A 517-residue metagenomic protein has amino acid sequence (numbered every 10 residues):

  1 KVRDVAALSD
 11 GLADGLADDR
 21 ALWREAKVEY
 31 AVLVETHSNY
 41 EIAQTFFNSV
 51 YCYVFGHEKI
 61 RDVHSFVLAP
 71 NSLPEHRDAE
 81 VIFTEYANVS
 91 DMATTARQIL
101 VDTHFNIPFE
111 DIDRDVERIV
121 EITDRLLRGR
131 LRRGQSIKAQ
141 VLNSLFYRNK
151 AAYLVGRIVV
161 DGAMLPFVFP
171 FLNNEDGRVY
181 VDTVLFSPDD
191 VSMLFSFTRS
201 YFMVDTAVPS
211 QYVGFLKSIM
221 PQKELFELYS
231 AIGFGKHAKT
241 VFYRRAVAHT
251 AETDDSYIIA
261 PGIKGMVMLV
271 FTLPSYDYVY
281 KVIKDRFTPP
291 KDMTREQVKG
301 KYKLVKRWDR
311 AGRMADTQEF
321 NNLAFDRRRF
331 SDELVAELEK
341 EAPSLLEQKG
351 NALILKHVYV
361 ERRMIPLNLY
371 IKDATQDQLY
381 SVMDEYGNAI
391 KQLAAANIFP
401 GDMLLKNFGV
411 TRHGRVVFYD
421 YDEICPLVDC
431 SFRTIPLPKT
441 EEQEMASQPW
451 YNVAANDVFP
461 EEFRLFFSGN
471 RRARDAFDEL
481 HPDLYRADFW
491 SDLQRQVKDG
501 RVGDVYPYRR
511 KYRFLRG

Functional and structural regions predicted by a protein language model:
K1-D190: Noncatalytic N-terminal accessory/assembly modules of large enzymes
R3-T45, S49-Y51, F55-G56, H64 (+1 more regions): Helical subdomain adjoining the active site within ATP-dependent kinase catalytic cores
D91, V208, P366-Y370, P426 (+1 more regions): Short, solvent-exposed coil/turn linker segments
L126-A374, Q378-S381, E385, A395 (+1 more regions): Conserved ATP-binding subdomain of kinase catalytic cores across diverse folds
Y280, P289, F399-V453: Catalytic activation segment of kinase domains across protein kinase-like and atypical kinase folds
Y302-E319, R433-S468: Active-site-adjacent segment of 2-oxoglutarate/Fe(II) JmjC oxygenases
